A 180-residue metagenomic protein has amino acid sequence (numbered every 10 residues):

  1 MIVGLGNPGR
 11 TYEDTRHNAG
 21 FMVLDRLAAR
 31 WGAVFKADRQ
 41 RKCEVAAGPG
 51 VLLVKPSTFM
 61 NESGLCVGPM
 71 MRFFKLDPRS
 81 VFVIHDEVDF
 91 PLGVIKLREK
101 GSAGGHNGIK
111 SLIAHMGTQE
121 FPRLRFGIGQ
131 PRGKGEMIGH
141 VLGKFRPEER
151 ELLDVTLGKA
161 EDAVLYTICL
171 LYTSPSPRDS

Functional and structural regions predicted by a protein language model:
M1-E99, K110-L124, P131-E136, D154 (+1 more regions): Nucleotide and nucleotide-moiety/phosphate-recognizing core
P8, V141, F145-E148: Short amphipathic alpha-helical segments at helix-loop
K96-S102, V141-K144: Short glycine-enriched, charge-decorated loop/helix-capping segments at active-site entrances that position
G105-G108: Hydrophobic alpha-helical segments within soluble ligand-binding/sensing domains
R125-G127, S180: Small/flexible residues
F145-L171: A charged, well-structured terminal subsegment
Y172-S180: Single conserved hydrophobic/aromatic residue that forms the stacking wall/gate of nucleotide- or nucleobase-binding
